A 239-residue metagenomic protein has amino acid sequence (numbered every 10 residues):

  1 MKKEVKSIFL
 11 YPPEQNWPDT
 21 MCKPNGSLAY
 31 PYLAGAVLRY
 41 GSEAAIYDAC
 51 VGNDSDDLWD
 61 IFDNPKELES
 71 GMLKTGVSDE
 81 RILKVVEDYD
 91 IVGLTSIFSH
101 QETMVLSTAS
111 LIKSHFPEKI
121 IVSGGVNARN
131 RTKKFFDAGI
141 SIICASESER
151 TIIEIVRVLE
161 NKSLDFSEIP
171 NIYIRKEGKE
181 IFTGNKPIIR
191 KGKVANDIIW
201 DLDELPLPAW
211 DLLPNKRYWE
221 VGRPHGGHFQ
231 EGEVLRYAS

Functional and structural regions predicted by a protein language model:
K2-S239: Acidic, low-complexity intrinsically disordered segments
